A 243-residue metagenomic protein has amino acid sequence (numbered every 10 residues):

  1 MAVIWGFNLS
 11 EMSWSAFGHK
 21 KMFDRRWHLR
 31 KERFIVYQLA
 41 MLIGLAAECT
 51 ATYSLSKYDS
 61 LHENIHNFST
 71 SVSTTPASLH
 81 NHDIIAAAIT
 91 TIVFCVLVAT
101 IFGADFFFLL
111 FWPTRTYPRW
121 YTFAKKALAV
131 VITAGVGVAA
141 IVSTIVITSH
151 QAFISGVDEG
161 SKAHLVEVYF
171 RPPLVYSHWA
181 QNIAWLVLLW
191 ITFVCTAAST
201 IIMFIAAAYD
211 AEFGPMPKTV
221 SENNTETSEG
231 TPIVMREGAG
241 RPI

Functional and structural regions predicted by a protein language model:
M1-Y37, A46, T50-T74, F111-R115 (+2 more regions): Intrinsically disordered terminal tails
E11, R30-A47, A51, I85-S149 (+1 more regions): Signature of small four-pass
K21-L29, V72-T91, V168-A184: Juxtamembrane membrane-interface segments at transmembrane-helix boundaries in membrane proteins
D59-S60, F94-C95, A152: Short low-complexity stretches enriched in small and charged residues
S60, F107, G160-L165, S199: Short, highly charged low-complexity linear segments
T144-R171: Juxtamembrane non-transmembrane "cap" segments at the membrane-aqueous interface of multi-pass membrane proteins
